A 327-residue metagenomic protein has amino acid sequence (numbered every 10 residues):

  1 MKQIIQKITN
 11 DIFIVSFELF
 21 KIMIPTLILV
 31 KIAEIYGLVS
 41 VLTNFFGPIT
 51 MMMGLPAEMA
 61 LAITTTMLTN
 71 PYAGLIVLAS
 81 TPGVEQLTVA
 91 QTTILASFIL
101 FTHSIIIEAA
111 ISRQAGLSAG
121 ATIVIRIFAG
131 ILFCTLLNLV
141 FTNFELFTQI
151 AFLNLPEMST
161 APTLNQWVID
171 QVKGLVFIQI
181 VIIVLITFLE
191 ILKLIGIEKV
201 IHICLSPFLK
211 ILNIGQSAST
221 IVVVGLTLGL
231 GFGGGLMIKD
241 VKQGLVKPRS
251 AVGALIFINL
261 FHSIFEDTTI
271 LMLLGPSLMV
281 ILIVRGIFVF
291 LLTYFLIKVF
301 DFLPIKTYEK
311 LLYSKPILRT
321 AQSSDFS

Functional and structural regions predicted by a protein language model:
M1-I49, I127-L209, I287, L291 (+1 more regions): Selected transmembrane alpha-helices and immediately adjacent juxtamembrane segments of polytopic inner-membrane
K21, P25, L29, L38 (+12 more regions): Hydrophobic faces of alpha-helical transmembrane segments in multi-pass integral membrane proteins
L29-V39, A73-L78, K193, F265-L273 (+1 more regions): Juxtamembrane "helix exit" motif at the C-terminal ends of alpha-helical transmembrane segments in multi-pass membrane
V30-E34, L78-P82, S112, L137-T142 (+6 more regions): Membrane-water interface at transmembrane helix exits
Y36-F46, I63-L78, S118-A129, Q166-I169 (+3 more regions): Hydrophobic alpha-helical transmembrane segments
M53-A115, L212-L271: Alpha-helical membrane segments and immediately flanking helix-loop junctions that form or couple to the substrate/ion
L68-S80, A115-A121, F144-L155, K173-I183 (+3 more regions): Juxtamembrane/interfacial segments around transmembrane helices
T102-M158, E266, L271-L303: Transmembrane helix-loop-helix hairpins in multi-pass inner-membrane proteins
